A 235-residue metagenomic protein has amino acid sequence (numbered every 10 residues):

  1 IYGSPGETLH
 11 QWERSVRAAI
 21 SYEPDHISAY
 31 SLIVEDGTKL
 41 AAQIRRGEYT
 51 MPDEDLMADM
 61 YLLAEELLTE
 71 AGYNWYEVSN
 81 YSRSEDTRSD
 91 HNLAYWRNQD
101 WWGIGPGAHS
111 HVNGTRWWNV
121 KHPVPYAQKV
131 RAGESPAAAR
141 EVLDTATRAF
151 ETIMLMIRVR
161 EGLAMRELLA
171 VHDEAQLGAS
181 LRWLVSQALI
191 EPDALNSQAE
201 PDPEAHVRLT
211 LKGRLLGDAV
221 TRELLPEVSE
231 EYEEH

Functional and structural regions predicted by a protein language model:
I1-E174, Y232-H235: C-terminal scaffold of the Radical SAM
T38, D202, T210: Residue-level signal for threonine
D86-R88, W183, E200: Short solvent-exposed loop/turn micro-motifs enriched in small/polar/acidic residues
V171-A188: Short amphipathic alpha-helical interaction segments
V185-E204: A short, conserved structural fragment
L211-H235: Short, amphipathic alpha-helical interaction segments positioned at domain boundaries
